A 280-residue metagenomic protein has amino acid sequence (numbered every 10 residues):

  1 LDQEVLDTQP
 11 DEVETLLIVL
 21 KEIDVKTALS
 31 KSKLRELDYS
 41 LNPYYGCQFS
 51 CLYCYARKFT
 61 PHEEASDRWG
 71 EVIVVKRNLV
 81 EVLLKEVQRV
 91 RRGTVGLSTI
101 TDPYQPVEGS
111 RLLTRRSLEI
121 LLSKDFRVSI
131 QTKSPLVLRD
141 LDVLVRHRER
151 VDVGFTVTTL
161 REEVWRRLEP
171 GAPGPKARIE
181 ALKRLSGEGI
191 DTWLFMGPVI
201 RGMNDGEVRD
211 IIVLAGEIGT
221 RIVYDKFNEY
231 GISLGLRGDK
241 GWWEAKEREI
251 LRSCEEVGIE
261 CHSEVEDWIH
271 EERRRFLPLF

Functional and structural regions predicted by a protein language model:
L1-D24, S30-K31, M203-F280: Auxiliary Fe-S-binding modules of radical SAM enzymes
L6-D152, E162-E163, P175: Conserved Radical SAM active-site core
Y39, V95, V128-I130, V153-F155 (+3 more regions): Hydrophobic faces of well-ordered beta-strands that scaffold small-molecule active sites in alpha/beta enzyme cores
L79-L83, L113-S117, D140, A177-L182 (+2 more regions): A general structural detector for well-ordered alpha-helical segments in enzyme core domains, enriched
I100-D102, K133-P135, T156-L160, G197-V199 (+2 more regions): Active-site beta-loop-alpha junctions enriched in small/polar residues
I120-F126, E180-T192, K246-S263: A structural motif corresponding to the C-terminal end of an alpha-helix and its immediate exit/capping segment
I130, P135, V199-R209: Active-site glycine- and acidic-residue-rich loops that bind and position anionic ligands or nucleotide-like cofactors
G171, R184-N204: Conserved strand-turn element in the central/C-terminal portion of the radical SAM core barrel that lines
